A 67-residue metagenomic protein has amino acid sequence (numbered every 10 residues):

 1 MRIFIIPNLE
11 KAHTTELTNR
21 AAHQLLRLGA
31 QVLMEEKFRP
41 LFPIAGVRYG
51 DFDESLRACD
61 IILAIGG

Functional and structural regions predicted by a protein language model:
M1-I61, I65: ATP/NTP phosphate-donor binding region
